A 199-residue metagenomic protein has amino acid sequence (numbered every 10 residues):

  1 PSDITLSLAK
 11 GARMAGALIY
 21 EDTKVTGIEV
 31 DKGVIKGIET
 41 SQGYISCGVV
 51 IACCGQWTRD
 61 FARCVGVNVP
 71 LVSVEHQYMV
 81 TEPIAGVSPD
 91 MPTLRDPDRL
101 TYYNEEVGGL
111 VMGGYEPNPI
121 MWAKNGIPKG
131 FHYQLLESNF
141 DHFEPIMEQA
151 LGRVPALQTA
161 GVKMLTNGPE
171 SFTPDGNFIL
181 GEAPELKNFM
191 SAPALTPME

Functional and structural regions predicted by a protein language model:
P1-V49, W57: Helical element adjacent to the flavin cofactor pocket in flavoenzyme catalytic cores
S7, D98, E137-E199: C-terminal catalytic lobe of FAD-dependent flavoproteins
V25-I28, L94, Y102-Y103, L180: A structural signal for short hydrophobic beta-strand segments in well-ordered beta-sheet cores
V34-I38, P89-P92, N188: Short, hydrophobic/aromatic-rich segments at coil-to-beta transitions
Y44-D90: Central helical "cap/lid" subdomain
V69-S73, M91-R95, T101, G161 (+1 more regions): Short Gly/Pro-enriched turn/cap motifs at secondary-structure boundaries
I84-Y115: Conserved FAD-binding catalytic core of PHBH/FMO-like flavoproteins
E105-G152: Conserved FAD/dinucleotide-binding core of flavoprotein oxidoreductases
